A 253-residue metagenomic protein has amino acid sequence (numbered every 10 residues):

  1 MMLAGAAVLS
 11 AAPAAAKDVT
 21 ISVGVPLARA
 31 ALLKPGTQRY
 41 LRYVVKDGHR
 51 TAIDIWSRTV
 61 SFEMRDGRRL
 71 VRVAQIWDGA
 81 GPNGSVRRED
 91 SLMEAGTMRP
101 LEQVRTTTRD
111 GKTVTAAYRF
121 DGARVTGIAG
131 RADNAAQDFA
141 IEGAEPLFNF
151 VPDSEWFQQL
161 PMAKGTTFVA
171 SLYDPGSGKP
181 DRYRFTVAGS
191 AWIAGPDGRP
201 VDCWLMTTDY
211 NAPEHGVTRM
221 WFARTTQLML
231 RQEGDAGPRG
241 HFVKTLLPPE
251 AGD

Functional and structural regions predicted by a protein language model:
M1-L3: N-terminal export leaders
A6-A7: N-terminal secretory signal peptides
A11-P13: N-terminal signal peptide c-region/cleavage motif recognized by signal peptidases
K17-G122, F168-D253: Acidic, serine/threonine-rich low-complexity disordered tracts
D121-V169: Surface-exposed beta-loop interaction hotspot
